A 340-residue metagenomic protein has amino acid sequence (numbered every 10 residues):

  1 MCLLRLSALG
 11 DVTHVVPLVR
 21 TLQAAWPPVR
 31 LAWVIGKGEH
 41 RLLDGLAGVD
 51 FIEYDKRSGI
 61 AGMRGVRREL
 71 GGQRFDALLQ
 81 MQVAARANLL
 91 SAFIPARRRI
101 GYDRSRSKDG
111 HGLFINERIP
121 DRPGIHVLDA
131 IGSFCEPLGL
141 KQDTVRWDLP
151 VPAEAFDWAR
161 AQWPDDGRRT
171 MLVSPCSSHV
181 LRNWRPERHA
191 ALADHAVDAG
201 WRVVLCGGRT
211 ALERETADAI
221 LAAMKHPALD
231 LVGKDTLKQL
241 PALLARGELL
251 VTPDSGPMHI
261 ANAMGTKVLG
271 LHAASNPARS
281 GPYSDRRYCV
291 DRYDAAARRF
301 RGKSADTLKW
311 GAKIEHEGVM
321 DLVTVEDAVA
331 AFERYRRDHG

Functional and structural regions predicted by a protein language model:
M1-G340: Catalytic machinery of carbohydrate-active enzymes, primarily nucleotide-sugar-dependent glycosyltransferases
